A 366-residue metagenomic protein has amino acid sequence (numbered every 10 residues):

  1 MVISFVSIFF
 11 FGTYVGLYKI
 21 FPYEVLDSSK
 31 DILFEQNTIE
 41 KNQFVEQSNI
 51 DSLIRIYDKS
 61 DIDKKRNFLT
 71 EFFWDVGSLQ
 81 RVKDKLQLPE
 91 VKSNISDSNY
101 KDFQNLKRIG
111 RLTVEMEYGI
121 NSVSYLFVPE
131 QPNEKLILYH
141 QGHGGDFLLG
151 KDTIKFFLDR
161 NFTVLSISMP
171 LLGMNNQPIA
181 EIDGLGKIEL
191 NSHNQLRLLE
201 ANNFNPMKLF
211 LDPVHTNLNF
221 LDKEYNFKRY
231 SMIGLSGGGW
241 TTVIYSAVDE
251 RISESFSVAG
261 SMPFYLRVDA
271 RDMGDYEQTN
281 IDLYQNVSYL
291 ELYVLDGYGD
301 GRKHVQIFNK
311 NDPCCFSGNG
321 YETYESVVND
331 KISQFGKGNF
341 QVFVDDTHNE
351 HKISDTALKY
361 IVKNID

Functional and structural regions predicted by a protein language model:
S7-D31: Membrane-interface motif at the C-terminal end of an N-terminal transmembrane signal
E40-Y57, V342-V344: Acidic/histidine-rich, surface-exposed loop or edge segments in extracytoplasmic proteins
V82-Q131: N-terminal cap/lid segment of alpha/beta-hydrolase-fold proteins
E134-I137: Alpha/beta-hydrolase fold active-site loops
H140-D212: Cap/lid segment of the alpha/beta-hydrolase catalytic domain
H215-Y276: Primarily recognizes the serine-hydrolase "nucleophile elbow" in alpha/beta-hydrolase and SGNH/GDSL folds
E254, P263-G336: The feature captures the conserved acid-bearing segment of alpha/beta-hydrolase catalytic domains
S326-D366: C-terminal catalytic histidine-bearing segment of alpha/beta-hydrolase fold enzymes
